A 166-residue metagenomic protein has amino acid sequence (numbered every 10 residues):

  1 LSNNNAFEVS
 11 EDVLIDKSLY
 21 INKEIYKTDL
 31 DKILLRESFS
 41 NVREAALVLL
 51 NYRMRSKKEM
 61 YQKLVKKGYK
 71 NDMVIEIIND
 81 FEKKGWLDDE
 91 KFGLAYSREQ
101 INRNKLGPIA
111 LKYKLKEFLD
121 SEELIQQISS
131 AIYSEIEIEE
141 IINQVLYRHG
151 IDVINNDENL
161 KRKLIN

Functional and structural regions predicted by a protein language model:
L1-N166: An alpha-helical, amphipathic repeat domain used for nucleic-acid recognition, typified by the mTERF helical solenoid
